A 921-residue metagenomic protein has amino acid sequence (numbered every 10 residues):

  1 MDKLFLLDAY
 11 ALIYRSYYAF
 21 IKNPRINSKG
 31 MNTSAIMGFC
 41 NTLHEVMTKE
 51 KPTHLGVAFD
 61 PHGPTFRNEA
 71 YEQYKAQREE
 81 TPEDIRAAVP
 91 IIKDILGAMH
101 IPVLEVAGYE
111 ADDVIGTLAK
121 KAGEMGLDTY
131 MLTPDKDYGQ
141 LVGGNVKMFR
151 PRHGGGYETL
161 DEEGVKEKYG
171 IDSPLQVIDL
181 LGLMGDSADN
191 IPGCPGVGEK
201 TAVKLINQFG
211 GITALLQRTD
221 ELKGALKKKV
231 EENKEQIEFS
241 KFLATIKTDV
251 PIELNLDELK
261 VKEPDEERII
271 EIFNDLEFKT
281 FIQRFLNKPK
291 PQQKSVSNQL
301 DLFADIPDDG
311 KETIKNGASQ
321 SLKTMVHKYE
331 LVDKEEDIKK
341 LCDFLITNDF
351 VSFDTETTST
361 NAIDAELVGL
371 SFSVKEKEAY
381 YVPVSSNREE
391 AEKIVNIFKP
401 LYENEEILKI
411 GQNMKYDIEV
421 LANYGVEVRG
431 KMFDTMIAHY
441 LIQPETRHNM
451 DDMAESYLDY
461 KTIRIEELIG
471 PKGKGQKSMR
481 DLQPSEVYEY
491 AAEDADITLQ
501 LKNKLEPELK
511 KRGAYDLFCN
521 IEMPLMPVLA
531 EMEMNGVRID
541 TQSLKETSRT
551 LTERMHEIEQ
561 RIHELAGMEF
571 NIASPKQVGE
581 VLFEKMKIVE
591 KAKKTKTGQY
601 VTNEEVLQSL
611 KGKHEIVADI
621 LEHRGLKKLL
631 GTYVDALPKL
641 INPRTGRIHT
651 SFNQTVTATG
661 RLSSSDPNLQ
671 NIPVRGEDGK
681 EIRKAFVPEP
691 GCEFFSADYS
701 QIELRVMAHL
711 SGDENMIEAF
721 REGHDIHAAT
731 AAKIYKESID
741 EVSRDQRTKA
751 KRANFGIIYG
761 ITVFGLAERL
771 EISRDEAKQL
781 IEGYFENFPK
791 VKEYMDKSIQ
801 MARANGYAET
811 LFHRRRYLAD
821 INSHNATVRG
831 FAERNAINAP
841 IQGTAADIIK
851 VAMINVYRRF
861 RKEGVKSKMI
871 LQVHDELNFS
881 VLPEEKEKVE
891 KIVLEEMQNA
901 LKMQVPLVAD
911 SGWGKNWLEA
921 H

Functional and structural regions predicted by a protein language model:
M1-L132, K136-E163, Q236-F239, T245-E253 (+2 more regions): Noncatalytic, basic helical substrate-engagement surface that gates or grips nucleic-acid strands
L4-F5, R15-H54, E72-Q73, Q77-D84 (+5 more regions): Conserved RNase H-like, two-metal-ion catalytic cores of nucleic-acid enzymes
Q73-A87, G143-I171, K227-K229, Y380-I397 (+3 more regions): Short alpha-helix plus adjacent loop in nuclease-associated cores
G185-Q208, N274-E277, D540: Helix-hairpin-helix
N233-S385, Q412, E445, M453 (+9 more regions): Conserved "right-hand" nucleotidyltransferase catalytic core of DNA-directed polymerases
K477-R480, P527, M534, N642-T645 (+5 more regions): Conserved catalytic core of nucleic-acid polymerases
L509-I521, L525, I848-V873, L877: Active-site palm subdomain of RNA-directed nucleic acid polymerases
E553, E557-Q560, E564-A618, E786-N838 (+1 more regions): C-terminal polymerase-core module
